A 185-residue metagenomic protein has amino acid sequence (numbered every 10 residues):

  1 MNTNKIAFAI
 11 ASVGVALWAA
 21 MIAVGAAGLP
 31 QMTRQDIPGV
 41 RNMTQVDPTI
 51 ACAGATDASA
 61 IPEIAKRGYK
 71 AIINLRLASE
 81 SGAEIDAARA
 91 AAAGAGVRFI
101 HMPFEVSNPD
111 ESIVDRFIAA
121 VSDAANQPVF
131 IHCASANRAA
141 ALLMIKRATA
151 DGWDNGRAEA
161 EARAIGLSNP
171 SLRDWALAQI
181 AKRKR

Functional and structural regions predicted by a protein language model:
N2-V129, M144-R185: Cys-dependent protein tyrosine phosphatase-like superfamily
V129-A140: A phosphate-binding catalytic loop at a beta-strand-loop-alpha-helix junction that coordinates phosphoryl groups
